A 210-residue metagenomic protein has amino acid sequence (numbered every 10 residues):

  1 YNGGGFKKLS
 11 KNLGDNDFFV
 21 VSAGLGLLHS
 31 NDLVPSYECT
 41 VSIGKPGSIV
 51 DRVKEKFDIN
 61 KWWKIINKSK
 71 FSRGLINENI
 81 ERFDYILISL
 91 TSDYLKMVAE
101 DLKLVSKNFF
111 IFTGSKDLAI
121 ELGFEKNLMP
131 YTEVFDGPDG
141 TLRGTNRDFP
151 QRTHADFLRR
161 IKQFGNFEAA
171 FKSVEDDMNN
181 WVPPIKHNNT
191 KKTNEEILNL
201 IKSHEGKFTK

Functional and structural regions predicted by a protein language model:
Y1-S22: N-terminal beta-strand-loop-alpha-helix module at the start of alpha/beta ligand-binding or catalytic domains
K11-D15, I76-I86, L102-S106, E205: Flexible, charged surface loops at secondary-structure boundaries
L25-I76: Long, charge-dense
L27-N31, L95-M97, A119-E121: Short catalytic/ligand-binding loop motif for oxyanion handling, primarily in non-cytosolic enzymes, centered on
I88-D93, T113-K116: Structural motif
N108, T113-P183, I197-S203: Glycine-rich, aromatic-bearing surface loops/beta-hairpins
N188-T209: Positively charged, polyanion-binding regions of nucleic-acid-associated proteins
